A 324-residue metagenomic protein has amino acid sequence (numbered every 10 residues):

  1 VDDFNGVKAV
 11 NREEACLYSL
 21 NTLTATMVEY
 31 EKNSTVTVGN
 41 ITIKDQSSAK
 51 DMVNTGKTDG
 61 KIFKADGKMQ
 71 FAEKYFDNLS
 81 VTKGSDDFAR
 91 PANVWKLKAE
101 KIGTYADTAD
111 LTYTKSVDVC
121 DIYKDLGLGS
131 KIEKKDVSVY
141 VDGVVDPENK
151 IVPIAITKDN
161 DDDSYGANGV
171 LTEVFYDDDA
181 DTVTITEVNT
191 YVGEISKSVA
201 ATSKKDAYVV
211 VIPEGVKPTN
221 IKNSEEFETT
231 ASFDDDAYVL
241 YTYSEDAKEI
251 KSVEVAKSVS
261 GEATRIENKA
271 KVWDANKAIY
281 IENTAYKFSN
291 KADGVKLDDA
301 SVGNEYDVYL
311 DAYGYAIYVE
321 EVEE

Functional and structural regions predicted by a protein language model:
V1-K8, R12-E324: ...the same signal can extend to comparable exposed beta-sheet modules with similar sequence chemistry even outside
